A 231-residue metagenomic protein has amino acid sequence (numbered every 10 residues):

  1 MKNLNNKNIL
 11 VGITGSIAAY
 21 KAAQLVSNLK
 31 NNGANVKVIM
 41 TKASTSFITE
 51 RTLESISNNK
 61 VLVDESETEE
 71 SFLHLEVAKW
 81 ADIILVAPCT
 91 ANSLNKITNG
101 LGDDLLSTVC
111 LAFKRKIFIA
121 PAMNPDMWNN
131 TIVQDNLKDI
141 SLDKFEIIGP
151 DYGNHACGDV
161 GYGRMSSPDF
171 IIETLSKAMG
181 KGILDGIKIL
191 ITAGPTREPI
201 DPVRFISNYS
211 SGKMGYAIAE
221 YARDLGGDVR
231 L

Functional and structural regions predicted by a protein language model:
M1-F118, N124-G212, Y216-L231: A cross-family phosphate/adenosyl-ligand binding-site feature
